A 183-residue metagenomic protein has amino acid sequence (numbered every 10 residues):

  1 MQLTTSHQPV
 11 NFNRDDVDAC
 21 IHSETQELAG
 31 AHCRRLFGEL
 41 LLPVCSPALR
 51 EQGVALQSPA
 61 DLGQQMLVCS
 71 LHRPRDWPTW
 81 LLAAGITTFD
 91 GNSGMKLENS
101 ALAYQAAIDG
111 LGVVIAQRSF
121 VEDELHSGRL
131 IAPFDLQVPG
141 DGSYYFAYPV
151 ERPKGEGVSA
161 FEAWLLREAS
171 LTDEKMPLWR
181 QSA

Functional and structural regions predicted by a protein language model:
M1-A29, L178-A183: Central regulatory/effector-binding core of bacterial HTH transcription factors
L3, C20-S23, P43, L67 (+1 more regions): Generic preference for hydrophobic
R14, A29-V68, A83: Flexible hinge/capping segments at coil-to-helix
D15-H22, L41, A107-V113: Alpha-to-beta junction loops
E24, P47, L71, R118-S119 (+1 more regions): Short secondary-structure boundary segments
L67-G85: Secondary-structure junction motif
F89-A132, P139: Hydrophobic hinge/microswitch elements
R118-D123, S127, Q137-A183: C-terminal effector-binding regulatory domain of bacterial HTH transcription factors
